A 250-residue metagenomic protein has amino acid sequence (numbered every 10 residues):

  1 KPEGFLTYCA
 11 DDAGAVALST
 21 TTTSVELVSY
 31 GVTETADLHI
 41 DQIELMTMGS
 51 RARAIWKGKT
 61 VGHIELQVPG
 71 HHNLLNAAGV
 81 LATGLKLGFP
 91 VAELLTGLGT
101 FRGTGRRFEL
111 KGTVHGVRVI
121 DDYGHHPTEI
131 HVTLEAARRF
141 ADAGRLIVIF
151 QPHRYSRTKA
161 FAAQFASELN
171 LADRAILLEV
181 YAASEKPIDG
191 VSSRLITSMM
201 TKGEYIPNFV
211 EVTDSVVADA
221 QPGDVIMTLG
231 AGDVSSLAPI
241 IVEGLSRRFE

Functional and structural regions predicted by a protein language model:
K1-V119, R194-S198: Acidic, Mg2+-coordinating active-site environments of NTP-dependent enzymes
G4, D173, D224: Glycine-centered, small-residue-biased loops immediately flanking beta-strands in adenine/cofactor-binding cores
Y8, S29, V148-F150, L177 (+1 more regions): Structural beta-sheet core signal
V16-S19, H39, T158-K159, K186-P187 (+2 more regions): Short glycine-/acidic-enriched loop or helix-start segments at secondary-structure transitions that form or flank
T104-R106, T128-I130, L134-T201: Active-site beta-alpha connecting loops in nucleotide-dependent enzymes
E204-N208, V212: Short acidic-hydrophobic, aromatic-tinged amphipathic segments that line or gate anion-handling sites
E211-G244: A glycine-rich beta-strand to alpha-helix segment that forms a phosphate/ribose-binding loop at ligand/cofactor sites
